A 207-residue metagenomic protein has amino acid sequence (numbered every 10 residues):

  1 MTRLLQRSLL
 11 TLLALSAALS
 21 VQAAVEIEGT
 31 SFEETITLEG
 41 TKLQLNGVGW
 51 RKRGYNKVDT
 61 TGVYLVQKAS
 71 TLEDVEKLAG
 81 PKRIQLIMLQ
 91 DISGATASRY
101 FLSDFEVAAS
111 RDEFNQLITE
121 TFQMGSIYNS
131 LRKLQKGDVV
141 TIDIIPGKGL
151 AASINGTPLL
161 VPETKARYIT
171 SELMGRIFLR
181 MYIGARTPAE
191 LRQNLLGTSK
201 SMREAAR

Functional and structural regions predicted by a protein language model:
M1-L9: Bacterial N-terminal signal peptides that target proteins for export
A18-S20: N-terminal signal peptide c-region/cleavage motif recognized by signal peptidases
A24-K77, R111: N-terminal secretory signal peptides
I36, A152-S153: Short aromatic-centered micro-motifs
G49, Q67, M88-Q90, I144-K148 (+2 more regions): A mature extracytoplasmic/lumenal domain signature
A69-G147: Mid-length scaffold segments of soluble, non-membrane domains
L159-A189: Flexible glycine-rich active-site/ligand-binding loops centered on an Asp-His dyad
A189-R207: Cysteine/selenocysteine-centered motifs that mediate thiol-based redox chemistry or coordinate metal-sulfur cofactors
